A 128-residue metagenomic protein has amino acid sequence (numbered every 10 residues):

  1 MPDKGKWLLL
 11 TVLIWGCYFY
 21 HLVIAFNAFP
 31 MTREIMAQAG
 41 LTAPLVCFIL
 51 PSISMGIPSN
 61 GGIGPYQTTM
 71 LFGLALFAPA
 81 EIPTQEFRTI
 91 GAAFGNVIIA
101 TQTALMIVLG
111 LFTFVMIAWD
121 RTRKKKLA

Functional and structural regions predicted by a protein language model:
M1-M55, T84-F87, A92-N96, T101-A128: Predominantly cytoplasmic-facing regulatory/coupling regions of multi-pass membrane proteins
F19-V23, Q67-T68, F72: A generic alpha-helix surface/boundary motif
S52-L71: Transmembrane helix boundary and interhelical junction motifs in multipass membrane proteins
T68-I90: Interfacial segments of multi-pass membrane proteins
